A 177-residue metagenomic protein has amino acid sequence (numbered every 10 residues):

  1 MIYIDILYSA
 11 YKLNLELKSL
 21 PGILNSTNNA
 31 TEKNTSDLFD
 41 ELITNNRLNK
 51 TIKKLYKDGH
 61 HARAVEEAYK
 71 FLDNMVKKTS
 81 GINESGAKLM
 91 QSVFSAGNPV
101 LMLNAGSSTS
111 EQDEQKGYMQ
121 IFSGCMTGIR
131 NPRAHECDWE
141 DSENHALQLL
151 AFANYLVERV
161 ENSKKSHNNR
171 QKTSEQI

Functional and structural regions predicted by a protein language model:
Y3-C125, W139-E140, S163-I177: Amphipathic alpha-helical interface elements
A134-H135: Histidine-centered active-site/metal-ligand motif
E143: Loop/helix-junction capping segments adjacent to catalytic residues or to phosphate/diphosphate-binding pockets
A146-S163: Structured adenosyl-cofactor binding patch, chiefly the S-adenosyl-L-methionine
